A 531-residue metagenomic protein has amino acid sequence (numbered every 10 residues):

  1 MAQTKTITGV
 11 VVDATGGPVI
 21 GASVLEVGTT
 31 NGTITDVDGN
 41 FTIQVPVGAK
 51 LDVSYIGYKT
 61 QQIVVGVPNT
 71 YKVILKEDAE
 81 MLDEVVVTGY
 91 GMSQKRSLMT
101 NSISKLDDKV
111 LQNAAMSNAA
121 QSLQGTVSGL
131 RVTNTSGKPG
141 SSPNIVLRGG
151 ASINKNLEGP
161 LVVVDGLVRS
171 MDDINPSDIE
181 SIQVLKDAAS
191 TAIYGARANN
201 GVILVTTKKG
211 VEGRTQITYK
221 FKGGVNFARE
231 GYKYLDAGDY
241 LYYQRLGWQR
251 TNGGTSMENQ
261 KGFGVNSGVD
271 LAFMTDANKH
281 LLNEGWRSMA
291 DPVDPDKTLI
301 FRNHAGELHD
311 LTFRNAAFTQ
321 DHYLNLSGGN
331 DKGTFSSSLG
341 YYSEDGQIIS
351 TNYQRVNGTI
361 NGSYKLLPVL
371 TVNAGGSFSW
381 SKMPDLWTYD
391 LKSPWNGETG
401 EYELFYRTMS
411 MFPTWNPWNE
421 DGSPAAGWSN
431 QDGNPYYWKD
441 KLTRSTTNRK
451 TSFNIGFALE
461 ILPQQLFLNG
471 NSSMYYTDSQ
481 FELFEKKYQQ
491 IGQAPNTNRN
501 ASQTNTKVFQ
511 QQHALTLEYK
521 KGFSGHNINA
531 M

Functional and structural regions predicted by a protein language model:
M1-T6: Cleavable N-terminal targeting peptides that direct proteins into the secretory/outer-membrane pathway or into
T8-G28, K50-K59, G66-Q112, T133 (+2 more regions): Short, acidic, small-residue-rich periplasmic hinge/interaction motif at the N-terminus of Gram-negative outer-membrane
T30-N40: Short, acidic Ser/Thr/Gly-rich low-complexity loop/linker segments typical of extracellular and cell-surface proteins
D38-Q44, T60, T70-Y71: Short, surface-exposed beta-strand/beta-hairpin micro-motifs centered on an aromatic residue
T42-Q44, Q121-D165, M171, E180-S181 (+1 more regions): Extracytoplasmic beta-strand/coil segments of soluble accessory domains associated with Gram-negative outer-membrane
V73, T126-S128, P176-K220, R314 (+3 more regions): A beta-strand signature from Gram-negative outer-membrane beta-barrel systems, especially the internal plug domain
M81, S97, E212-A305, A316 (+3 more regions): Surface-exposed loop/interface segments of Gram-negative outer-membrane beta-barrel transport/assembly proteins
T207-K209, G328-N330, Y341, Y364 (+2 more regions): Residue-level signature of outer-membrane beta-barrel architecture
